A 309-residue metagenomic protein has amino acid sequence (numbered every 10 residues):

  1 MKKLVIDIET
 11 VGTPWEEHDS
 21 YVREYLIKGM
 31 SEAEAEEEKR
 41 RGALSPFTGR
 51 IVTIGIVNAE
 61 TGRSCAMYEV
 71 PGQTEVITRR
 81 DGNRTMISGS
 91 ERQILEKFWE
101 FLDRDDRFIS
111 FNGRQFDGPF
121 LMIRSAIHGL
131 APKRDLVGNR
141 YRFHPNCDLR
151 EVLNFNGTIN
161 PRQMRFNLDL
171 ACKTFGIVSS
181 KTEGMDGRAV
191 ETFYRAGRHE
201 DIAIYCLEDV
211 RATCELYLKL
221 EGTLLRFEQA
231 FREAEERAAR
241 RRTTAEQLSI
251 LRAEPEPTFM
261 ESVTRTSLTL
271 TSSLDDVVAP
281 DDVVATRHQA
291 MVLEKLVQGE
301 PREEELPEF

Functional and structural regions predicted by a protein language model:
M1-G49, A59-E60, S64: Entry/capping segment at the start of metal-dependent catalytic domains with acidic active-site entry clusters
K2, G49-R84, W99-I204, E208-A230: Metal-dependent phosphoesterase core characteristic of DEDDh/y 3'-5' exonuclease domains
T13-Y25, E32, E36, L130 (+4 more regions): Short, structured coil/loop segments at alpha-helix boundaries
S31-A35, D148, N167, D186 (+2 more regions): Short, solvent-exposed coil/turn linker segments
E37-S45, F143-L149, Y217-L218, A239-T243: Low-complexity, flexible helical/coil segments
I87-R92: A conditional alpha-helix N-cap/helix-loop micro-motif detector
I94-F98: Generic hydrophobic alpha-helical segments
Y194-R195, E200-F309: Acidic two-metal-ion nuclease catalytic site recognized across multiple nuclease folds, prominently DnaQ/RNase D-T
